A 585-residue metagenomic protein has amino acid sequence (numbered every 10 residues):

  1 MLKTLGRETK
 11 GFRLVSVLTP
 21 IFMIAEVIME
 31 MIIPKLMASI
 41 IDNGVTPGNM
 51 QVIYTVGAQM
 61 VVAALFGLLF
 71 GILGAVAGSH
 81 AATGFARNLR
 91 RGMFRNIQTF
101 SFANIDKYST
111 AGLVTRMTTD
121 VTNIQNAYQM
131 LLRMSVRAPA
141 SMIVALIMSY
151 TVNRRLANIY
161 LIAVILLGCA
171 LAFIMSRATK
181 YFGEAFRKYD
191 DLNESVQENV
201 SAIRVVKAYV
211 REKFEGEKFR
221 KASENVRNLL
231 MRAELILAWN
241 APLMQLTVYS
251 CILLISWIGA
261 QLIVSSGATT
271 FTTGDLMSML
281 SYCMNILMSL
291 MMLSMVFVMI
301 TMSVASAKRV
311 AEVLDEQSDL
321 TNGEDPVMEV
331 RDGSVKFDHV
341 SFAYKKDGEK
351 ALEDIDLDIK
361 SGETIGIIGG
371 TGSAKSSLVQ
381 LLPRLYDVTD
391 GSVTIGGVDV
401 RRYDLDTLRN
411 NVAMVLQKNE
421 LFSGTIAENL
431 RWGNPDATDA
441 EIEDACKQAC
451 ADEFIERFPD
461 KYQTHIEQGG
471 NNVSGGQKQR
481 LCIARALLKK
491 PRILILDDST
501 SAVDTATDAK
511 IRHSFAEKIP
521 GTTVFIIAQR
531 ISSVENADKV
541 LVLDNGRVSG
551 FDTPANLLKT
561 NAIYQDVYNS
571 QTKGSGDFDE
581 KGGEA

Functional and structural regions predicted by a protein language model:
M1-G11, L113: A short amphipathic helical element positioned immediately N-terminal to and/or at the very start of a transmembrane
K10, S16-L73, A77, Y150-R155 (+1 more regions): Transmembrane helix-loop-helix hairpins at lipid-water interfaces of multipass membrane proteins, especially the type-1
G11-R13, T99-A103, T119-L132, V136 (+7 more regions): An intracellular "coupling" helix at the cytosolic face of ABC transporter transmembrane type-1 domains
V15-S16, F22, A63-A82, R133-A140 (+5 more regions): Alpha-helical transmembrane segments of multi-pass membrane proteins
I21, M29, I33, F70 (+4 more regions): Hydrophobic alpha-helical transmembrane segments of ABC transporter permease domains
P47-G48, T83, R91-T115, T119-V121 (+5 more regions): Short intracellular "coupling" helices and adjacent cytoplasmic loop segments at the cytosolic face of multi-pass
N49, I53, V144, M148-I162 (+2 more regions): Helix-loop-helix
M328-A585: ABC-type nucleotide-binding domain
